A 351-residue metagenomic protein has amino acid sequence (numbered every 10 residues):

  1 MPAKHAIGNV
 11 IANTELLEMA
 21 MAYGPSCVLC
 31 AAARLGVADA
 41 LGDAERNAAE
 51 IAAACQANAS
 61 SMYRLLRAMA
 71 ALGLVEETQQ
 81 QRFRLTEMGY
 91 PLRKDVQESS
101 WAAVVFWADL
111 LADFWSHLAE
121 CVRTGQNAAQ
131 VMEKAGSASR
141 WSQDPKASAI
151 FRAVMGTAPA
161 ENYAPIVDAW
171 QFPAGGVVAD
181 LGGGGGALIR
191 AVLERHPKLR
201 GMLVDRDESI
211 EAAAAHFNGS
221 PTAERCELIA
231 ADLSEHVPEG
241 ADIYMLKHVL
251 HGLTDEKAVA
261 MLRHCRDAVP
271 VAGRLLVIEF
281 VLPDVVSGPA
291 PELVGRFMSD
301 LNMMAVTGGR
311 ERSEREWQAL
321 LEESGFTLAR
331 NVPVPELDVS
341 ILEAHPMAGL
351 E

Functional and structural regions predicted by a protein language model:
P2-I7, N13-E45, A53-G176: Conserved Class I S-adenosyl-L-methionine-dependent methyltransferase catalytic core
A174-G184: Conserved class I S-adenosyl-L-methionine
G185-H196: Conserved SAM-binding loop of SAM-dependent methyltransferases across substrates and taxa, primarily the Class I
T222-L233: Conserved SAM-binding strand-loop segment of SAM-dependent methyltransferases
S234-Y244: A short acidic, Gly/Pro-enriched loop at the edge of an enzyme's catalytic core that lines a small-molecule cofactor
V259-V271: A short glycine-rich, Lys/Arg-flanked "PGG" loop and its adjoining helix->strand segment in the class I
I278-S324, A329-R330: C-terminal alpha-helical "lid/dimerization" subdomain adjacent to the S-adenosyl-L-methionine
G325-E351: Core SAM-dependent methyltransferase catalytic element
